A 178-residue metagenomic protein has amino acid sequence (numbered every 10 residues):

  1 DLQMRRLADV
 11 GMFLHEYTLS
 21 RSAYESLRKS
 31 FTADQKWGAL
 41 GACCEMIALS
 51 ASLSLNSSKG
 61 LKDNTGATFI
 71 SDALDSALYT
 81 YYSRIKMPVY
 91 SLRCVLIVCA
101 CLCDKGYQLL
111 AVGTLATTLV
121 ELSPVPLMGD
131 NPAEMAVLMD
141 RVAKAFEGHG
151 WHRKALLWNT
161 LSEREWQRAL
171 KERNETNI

Functional and structural regions predicted by a protein language model:
D1-I178: Extended alpha-helical scaffold regions
